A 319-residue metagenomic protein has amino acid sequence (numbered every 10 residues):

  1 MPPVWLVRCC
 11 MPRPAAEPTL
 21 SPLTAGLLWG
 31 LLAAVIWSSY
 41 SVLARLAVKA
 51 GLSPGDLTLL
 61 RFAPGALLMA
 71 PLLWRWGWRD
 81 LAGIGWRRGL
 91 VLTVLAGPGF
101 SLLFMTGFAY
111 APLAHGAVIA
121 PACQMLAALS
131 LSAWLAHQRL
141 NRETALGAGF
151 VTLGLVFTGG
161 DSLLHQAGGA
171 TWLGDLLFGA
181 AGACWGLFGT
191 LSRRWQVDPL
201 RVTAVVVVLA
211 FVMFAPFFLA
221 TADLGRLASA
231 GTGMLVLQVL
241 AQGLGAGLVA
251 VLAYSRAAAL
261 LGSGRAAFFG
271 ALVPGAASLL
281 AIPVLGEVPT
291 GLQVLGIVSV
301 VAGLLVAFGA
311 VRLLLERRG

Functional and structural regions predicted by a protein language model:
M1-L60, L164-R194, V212-P216, G319: Glycine-/small-residue-enriched transmembrane alpha-helix faces in small-molecule transporters and effluxers
A25-L28, G55-P71, R87, V91 (+3 more regions): Hydrophobic alpha-helical transmembrane segments of multi-pass integral membrane proteins, especially transporters
I36-L43, A70-A120, L129, F157 (+1 more regions): Specific transmembrane alpha-helical segments of multi-pass solute transporters/efflux pumps, especially DMT/EamA
V42-P54, A109, G159-T171, A220-Q238 (+2 more regions): Membrane-interface helix termini and inter-helical loops of multi-pass transporters
A47, L57, R61, G107 (+6 more regions): Hydrophobic/aromatic residues within transmembrane alpha-helices of multi-pass small-molecule transporters
D56-L67, A96, M105-R139, A181 (+1 more regions): Specific alpha-helical transmembrane segments that line the substrate/conduction pathway and gating interfaces
L60, S101, G116-C123, L191-V212 (+1 more regions): Helix-helix packing/entry segments at the starts of transmembrane helices
M69, L140-S162, F214, A271 (+2 more regions): Hydrophobic transmembrane alpha-helices of multi-pass small-molecule transport proteins
